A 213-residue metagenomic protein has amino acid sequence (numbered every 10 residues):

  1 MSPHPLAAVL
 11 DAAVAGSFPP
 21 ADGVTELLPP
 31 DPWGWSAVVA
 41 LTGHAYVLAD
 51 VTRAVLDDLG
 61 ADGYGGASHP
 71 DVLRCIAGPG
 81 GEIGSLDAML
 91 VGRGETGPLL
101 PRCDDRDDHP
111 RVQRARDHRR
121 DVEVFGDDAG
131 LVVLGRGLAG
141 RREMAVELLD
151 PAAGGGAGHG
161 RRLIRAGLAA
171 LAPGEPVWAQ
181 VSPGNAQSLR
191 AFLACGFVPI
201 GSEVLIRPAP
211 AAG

Functional and structural regions predicted by a protein language model:
M1-S85, L99-R119: N-terminal charged segments
A45-L48, L171-P183, E203: Conserved GNAT acetyl-CoA-binding A-motif
G81-A88, G92-R93, A194: Short, compact, well-ordered microdomains
M89-E95, L205-G213: C-terminal "cap" of GNAT-fold acetyltransferases
V112-R141: Acetyl-CoA-dependent GNAT
G140-P151, Q180: Conserved acetyl-CoA binding element of GNAT-fold acetyltransferases
M144, G155-L171, S188-A194: Conserved acetyl-CoA-binding loop-helix of GNAT-fold acetyltransferases
P183-E203, A209: Conserved active-site alpha-helix within GNAT-family acetyltransferase domains
